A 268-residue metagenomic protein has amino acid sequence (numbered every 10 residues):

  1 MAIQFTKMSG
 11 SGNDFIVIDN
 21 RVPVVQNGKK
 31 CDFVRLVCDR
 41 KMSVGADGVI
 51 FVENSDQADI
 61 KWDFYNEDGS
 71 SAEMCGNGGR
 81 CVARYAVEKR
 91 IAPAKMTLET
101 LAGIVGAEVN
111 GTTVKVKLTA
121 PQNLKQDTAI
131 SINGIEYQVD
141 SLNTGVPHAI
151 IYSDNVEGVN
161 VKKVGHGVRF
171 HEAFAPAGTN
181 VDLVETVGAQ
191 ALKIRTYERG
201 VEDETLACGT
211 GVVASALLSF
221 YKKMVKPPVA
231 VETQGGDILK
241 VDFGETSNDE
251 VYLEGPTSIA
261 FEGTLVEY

Functional and structural regions predicted by a protein language model:
M1-G111, I150-Y268: A glycine-rich beta-to-alpha transition motif near the start of alpha/beta enzyme domains, typified by
D19, S131-Y137, Y152: Short strand-turn-strand beta-turns centered on an Asx-Gly dipeptide
M74, E99, A120-Q122, G134: Short, well-structured alpha-helical patches and their helix-loop capping segments that border functional surfaces
T112-T113, P121: Alpha/beta catalytic cores of group-transfer enzymes, especially the acyltransferase/condensing modules of polyketide
N123-Q126, I132-T144, D249-Y268: C-terminal domain-closing interface element
V146-H148: Internal alpha/beta core interface subdomains
